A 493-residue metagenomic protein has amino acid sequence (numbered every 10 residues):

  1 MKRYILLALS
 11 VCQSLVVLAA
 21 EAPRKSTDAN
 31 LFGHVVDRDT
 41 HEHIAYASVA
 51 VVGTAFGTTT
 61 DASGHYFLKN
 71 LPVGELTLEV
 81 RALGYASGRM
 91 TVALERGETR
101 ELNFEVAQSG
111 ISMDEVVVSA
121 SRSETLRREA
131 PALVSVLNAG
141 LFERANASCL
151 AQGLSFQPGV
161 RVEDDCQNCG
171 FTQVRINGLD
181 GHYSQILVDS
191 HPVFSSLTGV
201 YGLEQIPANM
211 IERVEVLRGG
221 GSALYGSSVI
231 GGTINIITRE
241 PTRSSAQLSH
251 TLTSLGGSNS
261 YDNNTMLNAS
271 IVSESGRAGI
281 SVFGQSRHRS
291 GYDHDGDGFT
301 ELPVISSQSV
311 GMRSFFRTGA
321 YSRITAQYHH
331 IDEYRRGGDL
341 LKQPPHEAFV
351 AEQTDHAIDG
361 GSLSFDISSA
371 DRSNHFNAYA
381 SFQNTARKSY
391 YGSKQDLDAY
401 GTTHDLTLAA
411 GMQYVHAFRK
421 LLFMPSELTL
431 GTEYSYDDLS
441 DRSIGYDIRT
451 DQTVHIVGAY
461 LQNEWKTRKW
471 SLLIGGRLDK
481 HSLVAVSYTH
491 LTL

Functional and structural regions predicted by a protein language model:
A22-P23, H34-T40, A47-V52, R81-Y85 (+3 more regions): Short, acidic, small-residue-rich periplasmic hinge/interaction motif at the N-terminus of Gram-negative outer-membrane
T54-H65: Short, acidic Ser/Thr/Gly-rich low-complexity loop/linker segments typical of extracellular and cell-surface proteins
K69-N70, Q173-R175, H191-R218, R239: Short acidic/polar hinge/loop motifs at secondary-structure boundaries that mediate gating or recognition
A151-P192, E212: Extracytoplasmic beta-strand/coil segments of soluble accessory domains associated with Gram-negative outer-membrane
S195-L197, M210-E212, A223-D295, V304-V310: Outer-membrane beta-barrel translocator/receptor signature
L252-G256, S273-S275, S286-S290, H330-Y334 (+6 more regions): Transmembrane beta-strands of outer-membrane beta-barrel pores
R289-S309, F315-R317, Y321-F376, F382-D405 (+1 more regions): Flexible loop and strand-edge segments within Gram-negative outer membrane beta-barrel domains
T489-L493: Conserved small/polar residues in nucleotide/adenosyl-binding loops
